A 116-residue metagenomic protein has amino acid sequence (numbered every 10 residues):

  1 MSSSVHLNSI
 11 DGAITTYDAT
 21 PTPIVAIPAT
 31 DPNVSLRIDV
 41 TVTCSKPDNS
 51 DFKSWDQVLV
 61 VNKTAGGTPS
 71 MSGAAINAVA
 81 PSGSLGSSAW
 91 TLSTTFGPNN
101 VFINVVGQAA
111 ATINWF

Functional and structural regions predicted by a protein language model:
S2-L36, T43-S54, A65-T112: Surface-exposed ligand/attachment interfaces on beta-rich extracellular proteins
V58-L59: Compact beta-sheet-dominated globular domain cores
N114-F116: Proprotein-processing/basic-patch segments
